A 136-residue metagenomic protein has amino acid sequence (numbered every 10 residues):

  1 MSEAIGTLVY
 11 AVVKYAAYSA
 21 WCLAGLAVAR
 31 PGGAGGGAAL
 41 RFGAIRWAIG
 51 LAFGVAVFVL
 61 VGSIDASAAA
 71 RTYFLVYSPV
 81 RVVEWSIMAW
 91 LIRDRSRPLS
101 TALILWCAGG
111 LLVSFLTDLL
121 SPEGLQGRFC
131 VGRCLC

Functional and structural regions predicted by a protein language model:
M1-C136: Juxtamembrane/disordered regions of integral membrane proteins
